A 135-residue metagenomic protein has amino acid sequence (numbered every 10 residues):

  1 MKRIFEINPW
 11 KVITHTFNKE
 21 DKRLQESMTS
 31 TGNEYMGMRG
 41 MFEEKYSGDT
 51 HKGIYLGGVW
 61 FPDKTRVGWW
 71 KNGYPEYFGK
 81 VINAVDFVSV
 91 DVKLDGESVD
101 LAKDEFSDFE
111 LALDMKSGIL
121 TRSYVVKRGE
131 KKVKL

Functional and structural regions predicted by a protein language model:
M1-L135: Beta-sandwich/jelly-roll carbohydrate-recognition scaffolds of carbohydrate-active enzymes
